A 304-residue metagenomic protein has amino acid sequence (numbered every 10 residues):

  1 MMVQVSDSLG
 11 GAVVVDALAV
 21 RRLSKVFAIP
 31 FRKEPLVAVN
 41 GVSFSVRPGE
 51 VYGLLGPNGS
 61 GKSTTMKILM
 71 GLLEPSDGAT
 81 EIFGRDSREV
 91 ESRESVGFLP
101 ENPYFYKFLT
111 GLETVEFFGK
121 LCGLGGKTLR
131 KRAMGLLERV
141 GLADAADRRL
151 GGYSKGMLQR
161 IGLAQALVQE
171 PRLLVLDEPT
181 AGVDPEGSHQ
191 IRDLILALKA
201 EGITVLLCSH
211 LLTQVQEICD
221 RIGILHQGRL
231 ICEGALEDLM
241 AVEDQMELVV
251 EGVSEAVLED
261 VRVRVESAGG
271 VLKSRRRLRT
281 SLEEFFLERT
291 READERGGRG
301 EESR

Functional and structural regions predicted by a protein language model:
M1, S6-S8, L23, G71 (+5 more regions): Compositionally biased, intrinsically disordered low-complexity segments
M1-P35, E292-R304: ABC-family P-loop ATPase nucleotide-binding domain
M2, G11, R47, G53 (+3 more regions): A subset of signal/propeptide-processing and intrinsically disordered low-complexity segments in secreted/extracellular
M2-L9, A17, S24, L69 (+4 more regions): Amphipathic repeat-derived elements
Q4, V13, R47, F98 (+3 more regions): Exposed, low-complexity/repetitive linear segments and helix-based recognition motifs, biased toward charged/polar
V5-A12, K107, I203, A241-E243: Short, surface-exposed loop and linker segments with low hydrophobicity and enrichment for Pro/Ser/Thr
V15-L18, R22-L207, L212-D220, I224-H226 (+1 more regions): ABC transporter nucleotide-binding domains
L236-R304: Short, charged/small-residue-rich alpha-helical element at the C-terminal edge of ABC transporter nucleotide-binding
